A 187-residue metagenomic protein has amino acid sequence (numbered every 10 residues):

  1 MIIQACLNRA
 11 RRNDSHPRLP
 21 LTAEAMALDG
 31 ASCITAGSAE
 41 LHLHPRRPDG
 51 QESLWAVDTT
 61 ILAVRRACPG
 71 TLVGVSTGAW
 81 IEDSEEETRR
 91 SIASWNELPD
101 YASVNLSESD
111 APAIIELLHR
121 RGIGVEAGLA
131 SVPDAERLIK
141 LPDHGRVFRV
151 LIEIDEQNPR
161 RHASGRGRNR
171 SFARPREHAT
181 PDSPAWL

Functional and structural regions predicted by a protein language model:
M1-I3, G37-A39, R66-V73, L98-D100 (+3 more regions): Short, well-ordered coil/turn segments that N-cap beta-strands
M1-R18, R121: N-terminal small/glycine-rich loop or linker at the start of catalytic domains across soluble metabolic enzymes
L7, A23-L28, Q51-A111: Active-site beta->alpha loop and helix N-cap motifs at the rims of alpha/beta catalytic domains
R12-S15, R47-E52, G78-S84, S109-D110 (+2 more regions): Short, small-residue-enriched loops and turns at beta-alpha junctions that line or gate enzyme active sites
D14, G37-A63: Glycine-rich, proline-tolerant flexible connector loops at the mouths of alpha/beta enzymes
A25-H42: Catalytic domains of carbohydrate-active enzymes, especially glycoside hydrolases
I34-T35, L62-C68, S91-E97, I114-R120 (+1 more regions): Acidic (Asp/Glu)-rich catalytic clusters
S103-L187: Catalytic alpha/beta core domains of metabolic enzymes, predominantly
